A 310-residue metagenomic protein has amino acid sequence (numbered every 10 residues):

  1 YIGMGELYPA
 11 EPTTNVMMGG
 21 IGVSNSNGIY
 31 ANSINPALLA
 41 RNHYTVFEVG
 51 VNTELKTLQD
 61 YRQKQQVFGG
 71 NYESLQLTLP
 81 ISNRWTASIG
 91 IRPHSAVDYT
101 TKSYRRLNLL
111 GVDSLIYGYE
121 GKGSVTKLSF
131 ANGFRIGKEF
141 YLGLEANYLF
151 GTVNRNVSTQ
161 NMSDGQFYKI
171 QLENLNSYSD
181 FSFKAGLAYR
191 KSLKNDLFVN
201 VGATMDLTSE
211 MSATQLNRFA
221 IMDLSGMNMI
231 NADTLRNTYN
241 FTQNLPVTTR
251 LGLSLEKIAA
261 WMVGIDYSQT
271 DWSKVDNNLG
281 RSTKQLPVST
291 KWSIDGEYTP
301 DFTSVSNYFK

Functional and structural regions predicted by a protein language model:
Y1-M17, P80-K310: Outer-membrane beta-barrel porins/channels
Y1-S95: N-terminal, post-signal peptide beta-strand-biased segments of exported outer-membrane/organellar beta-barrel and other
